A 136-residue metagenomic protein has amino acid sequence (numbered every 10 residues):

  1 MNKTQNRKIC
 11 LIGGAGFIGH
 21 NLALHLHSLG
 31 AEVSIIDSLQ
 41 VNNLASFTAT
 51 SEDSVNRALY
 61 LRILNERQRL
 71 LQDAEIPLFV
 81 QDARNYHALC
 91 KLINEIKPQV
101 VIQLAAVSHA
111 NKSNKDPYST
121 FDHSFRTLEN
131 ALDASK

Functional and structural regions predicted by a protein language model:
M1-K136: N-terminal Rossmann-like NAD(P)+-binding domain of SDR-like oxidoreductases, especially those catalyzing
